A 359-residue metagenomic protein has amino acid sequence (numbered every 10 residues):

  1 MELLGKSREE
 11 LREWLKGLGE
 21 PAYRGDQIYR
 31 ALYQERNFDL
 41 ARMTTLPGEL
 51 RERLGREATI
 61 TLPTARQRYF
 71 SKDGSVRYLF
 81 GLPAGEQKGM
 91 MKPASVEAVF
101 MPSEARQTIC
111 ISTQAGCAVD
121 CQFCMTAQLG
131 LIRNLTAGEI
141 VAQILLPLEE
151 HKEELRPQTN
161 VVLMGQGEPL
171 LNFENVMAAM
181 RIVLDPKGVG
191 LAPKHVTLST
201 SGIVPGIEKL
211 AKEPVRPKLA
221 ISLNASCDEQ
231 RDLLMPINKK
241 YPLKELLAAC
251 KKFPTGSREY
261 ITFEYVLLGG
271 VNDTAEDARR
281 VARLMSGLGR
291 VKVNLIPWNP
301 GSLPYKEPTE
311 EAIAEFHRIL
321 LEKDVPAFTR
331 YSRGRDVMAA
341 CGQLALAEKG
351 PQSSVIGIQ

Functional and structural regions predicted by a protein language model:
M1-V96, K251-E259, Y265-Q359: Auxiliary Fe-S-binding modules of radical SAM enzymes
F70, P83-G85, M101-S103, K152 (+1 more regions): Short polar/acidic secondary-structure junctions
F70-S71, S112-T113, S199, S222: Short linear Ser/Thr-Pro motifs
V76, V96, Q107-I111, V119 (+1 more regions): Generic beta-strand structural signal
F100-M101, N175: Residue-level structural signal for beta-strand termini and adjacent loop
P102-L146: Canonical Radical SAM [4Fe-4S] cluster-binding loop centered on the CxxxCxxC motif and its immediate flanking residues
L148-F328: Conserved AdoMet/S-adenosylmethionine-binding subsite of the radical SAM
